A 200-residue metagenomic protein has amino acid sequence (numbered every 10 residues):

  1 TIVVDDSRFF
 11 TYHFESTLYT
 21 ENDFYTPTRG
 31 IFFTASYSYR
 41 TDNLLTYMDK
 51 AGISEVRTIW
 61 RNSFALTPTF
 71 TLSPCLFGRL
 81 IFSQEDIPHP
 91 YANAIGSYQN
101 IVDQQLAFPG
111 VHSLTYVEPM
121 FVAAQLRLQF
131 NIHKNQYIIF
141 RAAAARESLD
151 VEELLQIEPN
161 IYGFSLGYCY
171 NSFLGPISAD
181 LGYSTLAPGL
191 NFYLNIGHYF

Functional and structural regions predicted by a protein language model:
T1-V3, A51-E55, H89-Q99, L155-N160 (+1 more regions): Flexible, surface-exposed loop regions and adjacent strand-edge segments of Gram-negative outer-membrane beta-barrel
I2-D5, L45-D49, V111-Y116, V151-I157 (+1 more regions): Outer-membrane beta-barrel domain signature
F9-T17, E21-H133: C-terminal outer-membrane beta-barrel translocator/porin domains of Gram-negative envelope proteins and their
H13, Y168-G175, A179, P188-F200: Outer-membrane beta-barrel "beta-signal"
F32-S38, C75-R79, I139-A143, C169 (+1 more regions): Transmembrane beta-strands of outer-membrane beta-barrel proteins
I81-E85, R146-L149, L186-P188: Flexible loop/turn segments at secondary-structure boundaries
V122, K134-F140, N160-F164, F173-I177 (+1 more regions): A short pocket-lining beta-strand/turn micro-motif at the edge of beta-sheets
R127-Y162: C-terminal hydrophobic structural anchor segments that stabilize assembly/packing rather than catalytic chemistry
